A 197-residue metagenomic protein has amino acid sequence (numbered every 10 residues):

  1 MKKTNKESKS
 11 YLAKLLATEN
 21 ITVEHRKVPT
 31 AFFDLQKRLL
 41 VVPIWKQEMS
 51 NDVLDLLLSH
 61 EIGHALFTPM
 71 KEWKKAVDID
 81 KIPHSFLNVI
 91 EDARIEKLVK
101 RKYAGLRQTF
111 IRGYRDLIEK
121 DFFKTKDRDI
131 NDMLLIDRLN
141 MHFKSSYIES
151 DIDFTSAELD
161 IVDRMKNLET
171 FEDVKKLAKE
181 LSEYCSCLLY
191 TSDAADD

Functional and structural regions predicted by a protein language model:
M1-S192: Short, functionally important secondary-structure microenvironments
D193-D197: A short, hydrophobic C-terminal helix/tail in secreted or cell-surface proteins
